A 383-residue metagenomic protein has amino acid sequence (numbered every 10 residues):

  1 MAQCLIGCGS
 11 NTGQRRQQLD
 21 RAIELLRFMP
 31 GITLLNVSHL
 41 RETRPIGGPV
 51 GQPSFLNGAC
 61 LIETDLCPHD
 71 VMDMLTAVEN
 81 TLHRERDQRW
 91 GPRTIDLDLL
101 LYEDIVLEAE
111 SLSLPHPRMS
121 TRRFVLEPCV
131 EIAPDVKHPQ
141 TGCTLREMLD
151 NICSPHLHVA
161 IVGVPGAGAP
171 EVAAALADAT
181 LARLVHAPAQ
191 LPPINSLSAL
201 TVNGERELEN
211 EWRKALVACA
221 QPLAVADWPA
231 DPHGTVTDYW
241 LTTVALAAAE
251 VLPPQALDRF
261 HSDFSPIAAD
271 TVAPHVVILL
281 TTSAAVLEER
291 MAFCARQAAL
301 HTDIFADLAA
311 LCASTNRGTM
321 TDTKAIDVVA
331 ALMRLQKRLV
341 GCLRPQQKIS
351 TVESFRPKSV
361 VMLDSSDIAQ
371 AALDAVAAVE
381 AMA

Functional and structural regions predicted by a protein language model:
Q3-I6, T12-Q88, E103-D104: Nucleotide and nucleotide-moiety/phosphate-recognizing core
L40, I46-S54, M72, E79-L157: Flexible, gly/pro- and Lys/Arg-enriched active-site loops
V159-A177: Glycine-rich phosphate-binding P-loop
D178-A218: Conserved substrate/cofactor phosphate-moiety recognition/catalytic segment in nucleotide-dependent phosphotransferases
A215-H233, S265-A269: Short amphipathic alpha-helices and their capping/turn segments at secondary-structure boundaries
D238-L241, F260-H261, T271-A292: Conserved phosphate-donor/acceptor-positioning beta-strand/loop module used by diverse small-molecule
E250-I267: Substrate-gripping "pore-loop 1 plus following alpha2 helix"
E288-A383: NTP-dependent small-molecule kinase module
